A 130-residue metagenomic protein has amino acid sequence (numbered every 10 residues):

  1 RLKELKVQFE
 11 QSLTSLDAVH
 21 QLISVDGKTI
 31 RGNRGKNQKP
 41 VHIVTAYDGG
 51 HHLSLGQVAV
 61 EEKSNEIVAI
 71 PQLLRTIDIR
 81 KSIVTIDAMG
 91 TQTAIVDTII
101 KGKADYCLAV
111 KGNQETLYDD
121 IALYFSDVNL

Functional and structural regions predicted by a protein language model:
R1-K36: Active-site- or DNA-interface-adjacent structural scaffold in DNA-acting proteins
S15-D17, K36-Q38, Y47, T76-D78 (+1 more regions): Solvent-exposed alpha-helices and their adjacent loops that cap or buttress functional pockets in soluble metabolic
S24, A46, T85: Generic enzyme active-site microenvironment
K28, Y47-G49, K111: Beta-hairpin (beta-strand-turn-beta-strand) motif
H42-H52: Short conserved beta-strand segments at catalytic cores or DNA/RNA-binding microdomains of nucleic-acid binding
V60-L130: An internal, acidic/charged active-site-proximal segment that coordinates divalent cations and/or engages
